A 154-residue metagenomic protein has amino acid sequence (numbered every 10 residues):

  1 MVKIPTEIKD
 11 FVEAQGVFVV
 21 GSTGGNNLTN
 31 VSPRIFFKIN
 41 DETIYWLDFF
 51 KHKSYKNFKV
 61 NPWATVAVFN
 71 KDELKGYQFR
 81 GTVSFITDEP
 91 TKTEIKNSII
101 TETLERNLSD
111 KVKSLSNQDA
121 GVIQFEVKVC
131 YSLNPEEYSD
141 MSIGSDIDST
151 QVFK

Functional and structural regions predicted by a protein language model:
M1-V17: Short, basic/aromatic recognition patches
D10-V12, F37-I39, L115-N117: Solvent-exposed alpha-helices and their adjacent loops that cap or buttress functional pockets in soluble metabolic
A14-F49, V66, Y77: Short beta-strand segments
G16-F18, P62-A64, K75-F79, D119-I123 (+1 more regions): Generic beta-strand structural signal
D48-K53, V127-K128: Secondary-structure transition/turn motif
K53-E102: Short, structured beta-strand-loop surface elements
S84-K154: C-terminal edge-of-domain segments
